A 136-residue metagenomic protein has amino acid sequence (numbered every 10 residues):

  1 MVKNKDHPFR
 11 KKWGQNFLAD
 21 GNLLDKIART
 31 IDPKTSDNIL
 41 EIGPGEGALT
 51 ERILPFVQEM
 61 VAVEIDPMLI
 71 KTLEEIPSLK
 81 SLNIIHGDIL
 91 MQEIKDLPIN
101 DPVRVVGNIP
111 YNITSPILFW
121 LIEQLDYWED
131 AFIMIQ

Functional and structural regions predicted by a protein language model:
M1-I135: Catalytic cores of RNA-modifying enzymes
